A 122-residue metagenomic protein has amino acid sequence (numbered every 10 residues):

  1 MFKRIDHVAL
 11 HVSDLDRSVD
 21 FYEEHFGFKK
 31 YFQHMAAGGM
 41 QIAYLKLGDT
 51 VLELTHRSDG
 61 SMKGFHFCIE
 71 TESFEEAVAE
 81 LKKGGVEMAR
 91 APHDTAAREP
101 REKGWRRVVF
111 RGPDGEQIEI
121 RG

Functional and structural regions predicted by a protein language model:
F2, A9-V51: Core segments of cupin and vicinal oxygen chelate
R4-S13, A43-K46, D59-G84, R106-R111: Vicinal oxygen chelate
D20-F21, E80, D114: Structural preference for long, well-ordered alpha-helical segments within the folded cores of structured domains
M35-A37, S58-S61, R98-E102: A short beta-turn/loop motif at secondary-structure boundaries
T50-E53, G115-E116: Short, charged/polar, Gly/Pro-enriched secondary-structure boundary elements
K83-G122: Vicinal oxygen chelate
